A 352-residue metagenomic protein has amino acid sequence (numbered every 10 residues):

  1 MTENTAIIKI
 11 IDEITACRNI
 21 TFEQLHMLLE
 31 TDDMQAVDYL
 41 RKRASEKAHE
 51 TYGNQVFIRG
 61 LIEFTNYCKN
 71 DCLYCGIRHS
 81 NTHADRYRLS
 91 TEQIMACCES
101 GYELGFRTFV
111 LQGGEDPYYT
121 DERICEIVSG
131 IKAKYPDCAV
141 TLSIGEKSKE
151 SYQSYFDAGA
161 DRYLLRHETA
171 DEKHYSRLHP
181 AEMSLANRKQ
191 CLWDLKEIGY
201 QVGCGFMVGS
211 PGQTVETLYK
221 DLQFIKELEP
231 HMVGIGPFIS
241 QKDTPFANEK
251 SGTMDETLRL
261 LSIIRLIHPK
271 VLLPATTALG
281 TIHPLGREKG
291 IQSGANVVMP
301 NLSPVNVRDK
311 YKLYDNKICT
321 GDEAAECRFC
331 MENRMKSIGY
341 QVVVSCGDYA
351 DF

Functional and structural regions predicted by a protein language model:
M1-Q35, Y102, K226-F352: Auxiliary Fe-S-binding modules of radical SAM enzymes
C17, A44, C72, L111 (+5 more regions): Conserved, mostly hydrophobic/aromatic
A36-F57, A295: Short, charged low-complexity linear segments at domain edges
Y52-Q93: Canonical Radical SAM [4Fe-4S] cluster-binding loop centered on the CxxxCxxC motif and its immediate flanking residues
G60, C98, C125-S129, Y152 (+6 more regions): Generic structural signal for well-ordered alpha-helices, preferentially at hydrophobic/aromatic core positions
T65-N66, E115-T120, A181, G209-T214 (+3 more regions): Short, small-residue-enriched loops and turns at beta-alpha junctions that line or gate enzyme active sites
H79-I94, G101-E122, V128, K132-L192 (+2 more regions): Core AdoMet radical
S148-Y155, P211-I225, T281-Q292: Catalytic cores of alpha/beta
